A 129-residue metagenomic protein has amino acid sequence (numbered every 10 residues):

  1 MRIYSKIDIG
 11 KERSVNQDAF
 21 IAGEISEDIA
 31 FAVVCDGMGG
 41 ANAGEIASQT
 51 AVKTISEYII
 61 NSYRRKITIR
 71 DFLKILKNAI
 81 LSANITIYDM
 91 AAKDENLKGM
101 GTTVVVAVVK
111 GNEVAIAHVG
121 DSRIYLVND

Functional and structural regions predicted by a protein language model:
M1-D129: PP2C/PPM-type serine/threonine phosphatase catalytic domain
